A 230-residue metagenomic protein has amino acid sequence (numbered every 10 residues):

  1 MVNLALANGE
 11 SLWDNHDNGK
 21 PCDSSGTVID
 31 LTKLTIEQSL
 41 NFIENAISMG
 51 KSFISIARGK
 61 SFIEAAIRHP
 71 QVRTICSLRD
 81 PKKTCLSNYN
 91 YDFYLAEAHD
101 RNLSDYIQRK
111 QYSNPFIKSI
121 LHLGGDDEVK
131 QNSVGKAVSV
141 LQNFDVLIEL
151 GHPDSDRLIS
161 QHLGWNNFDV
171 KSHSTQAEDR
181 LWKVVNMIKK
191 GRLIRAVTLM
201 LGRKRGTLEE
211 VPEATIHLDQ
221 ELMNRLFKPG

Functional and structural regions predicted by a protein language model:
M1, D80-P81: Conserved beta-strand->loop/alpha-helix structural units within folded catalytic cores of enzymes with alpha/beta
M1-L12: A conserved segment at the C-terminal end of the G1
L4, D154-H162, L218-L226: Amphipathic alpha-helical segments that form well-ordered structural scaffolds and often line/cohere around active
E10, F93-Y94, K228: Residue-level marker of structural boundaries
W13-P21: Short beta-strand-centered segment that lines the nucleotide-binding/catalytic pocket of NTP-utilizing
P21-S77, K83-L201: PAPS-dependent sulfotransferase catalytic domain
G191-G230: C-terminal accessory extensions appended to soluble enzyme cores
